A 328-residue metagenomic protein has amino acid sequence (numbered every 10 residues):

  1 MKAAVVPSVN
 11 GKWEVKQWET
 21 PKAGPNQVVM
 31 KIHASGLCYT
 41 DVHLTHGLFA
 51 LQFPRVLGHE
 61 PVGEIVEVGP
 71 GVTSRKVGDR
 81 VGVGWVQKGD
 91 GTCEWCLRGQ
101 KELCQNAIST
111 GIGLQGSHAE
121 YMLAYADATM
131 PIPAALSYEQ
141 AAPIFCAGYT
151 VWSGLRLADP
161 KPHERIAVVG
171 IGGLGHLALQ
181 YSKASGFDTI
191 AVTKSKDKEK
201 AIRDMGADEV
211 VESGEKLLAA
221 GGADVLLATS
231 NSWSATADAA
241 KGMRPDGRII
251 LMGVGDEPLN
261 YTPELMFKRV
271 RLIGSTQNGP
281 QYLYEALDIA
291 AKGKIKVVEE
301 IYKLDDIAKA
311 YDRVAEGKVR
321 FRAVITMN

Functional and structural regions predicted by a protein language model:
M1, A184, A237, P280-N328: C-terminal hydrophobic helical "lid"/dimerization subdomain of Rossmann-like NAD(P)H-dependent oxidoreductases
P21-S35, L48-E94, A128, P133-L136: Glycine-rich beta-strand-centered segment in the early N-terminal region that forms part of a ligand/cofactor-binding
A34, G84, L227-T229, M327: Short, well-ordered coil/turn residues at beta-beta hairpins and beta-strand->alpha-helix junctions within
V81, A134-E215: Mid-domain Rossmann-like dinucleotide-binding core that forms the NAD(H)/NADP(H) cofactor-binding site
K88-V169: NAD(P)H dinucleotide-binding glycine-rich loop of Rossmann-like/cofactor-binding domains, especially the beta1-alpha1
A158, F187-I190, K194-R271: Glycine-rich cofactor phosphate-binding loops and adjacent beta1-alpha1 units of small-molecule cofactor enzyme domains
R248-I250, N260-E300: Rossmann-fold dehydrogenase core element
